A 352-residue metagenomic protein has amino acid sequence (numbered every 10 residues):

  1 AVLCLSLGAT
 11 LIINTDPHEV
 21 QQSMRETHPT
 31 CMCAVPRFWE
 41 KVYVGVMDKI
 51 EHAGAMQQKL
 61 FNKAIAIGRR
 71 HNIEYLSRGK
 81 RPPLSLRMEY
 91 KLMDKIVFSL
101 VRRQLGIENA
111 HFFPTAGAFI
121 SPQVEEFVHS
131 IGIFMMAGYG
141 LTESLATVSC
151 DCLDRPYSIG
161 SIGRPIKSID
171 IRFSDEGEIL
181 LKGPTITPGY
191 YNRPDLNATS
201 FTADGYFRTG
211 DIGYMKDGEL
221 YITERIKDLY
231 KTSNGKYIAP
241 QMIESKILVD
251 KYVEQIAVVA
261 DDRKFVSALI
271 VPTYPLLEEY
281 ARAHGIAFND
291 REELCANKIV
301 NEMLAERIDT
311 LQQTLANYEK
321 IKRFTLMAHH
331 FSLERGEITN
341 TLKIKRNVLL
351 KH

Functional and structural regions predicted by a protein language model:
A1-F98, N109: Conserved AMP-binding/adenylation subdomain of ANL enzymes
M32, I171, G218-E219, I247 (+1 more regions): Residue-level signal for inorganic ion chemistry
G117, G140, G163, D211: Active-site glycine-centered loops adjacent to acidic/histidine catalytic or metal-binding residues that shape
I120, H129-F134, L141-G160, R193-L196 (+1 more regions): Active-site loops of AMP-binding adenylate-forming
P165-T232, A260: Conserved ATP-binding/catalytic segment of the ANL
I186, E219-L248, L277-K298, N317-I321 (+2 more regions): Adenylate-forming
I212, D250-L276: C-terminal boundary motif of the adenylate-forming
Q255-V258, K264, R307-H352: Conserved C-terminal "lid"/linker of ANL adenylate-forming enzymes
